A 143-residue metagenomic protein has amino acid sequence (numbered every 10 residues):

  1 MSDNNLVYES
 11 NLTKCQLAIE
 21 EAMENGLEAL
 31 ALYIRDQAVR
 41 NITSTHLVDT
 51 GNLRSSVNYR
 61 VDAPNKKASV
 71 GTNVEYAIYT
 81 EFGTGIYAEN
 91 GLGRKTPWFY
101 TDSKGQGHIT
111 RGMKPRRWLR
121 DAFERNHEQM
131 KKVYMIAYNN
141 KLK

Functional and structural regions predicted by a protein language model:
M1-A77, Y87-K143: Short, Lys/Arg-rich flexible segments
